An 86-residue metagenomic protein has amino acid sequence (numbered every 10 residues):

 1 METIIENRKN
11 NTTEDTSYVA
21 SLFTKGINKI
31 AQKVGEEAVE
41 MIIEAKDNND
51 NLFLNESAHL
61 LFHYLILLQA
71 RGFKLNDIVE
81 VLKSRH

Functional and structural regions predicted by a protein language model:
M1-S57, L61-H86: Flexible "arm" and connector segments at domain edges
